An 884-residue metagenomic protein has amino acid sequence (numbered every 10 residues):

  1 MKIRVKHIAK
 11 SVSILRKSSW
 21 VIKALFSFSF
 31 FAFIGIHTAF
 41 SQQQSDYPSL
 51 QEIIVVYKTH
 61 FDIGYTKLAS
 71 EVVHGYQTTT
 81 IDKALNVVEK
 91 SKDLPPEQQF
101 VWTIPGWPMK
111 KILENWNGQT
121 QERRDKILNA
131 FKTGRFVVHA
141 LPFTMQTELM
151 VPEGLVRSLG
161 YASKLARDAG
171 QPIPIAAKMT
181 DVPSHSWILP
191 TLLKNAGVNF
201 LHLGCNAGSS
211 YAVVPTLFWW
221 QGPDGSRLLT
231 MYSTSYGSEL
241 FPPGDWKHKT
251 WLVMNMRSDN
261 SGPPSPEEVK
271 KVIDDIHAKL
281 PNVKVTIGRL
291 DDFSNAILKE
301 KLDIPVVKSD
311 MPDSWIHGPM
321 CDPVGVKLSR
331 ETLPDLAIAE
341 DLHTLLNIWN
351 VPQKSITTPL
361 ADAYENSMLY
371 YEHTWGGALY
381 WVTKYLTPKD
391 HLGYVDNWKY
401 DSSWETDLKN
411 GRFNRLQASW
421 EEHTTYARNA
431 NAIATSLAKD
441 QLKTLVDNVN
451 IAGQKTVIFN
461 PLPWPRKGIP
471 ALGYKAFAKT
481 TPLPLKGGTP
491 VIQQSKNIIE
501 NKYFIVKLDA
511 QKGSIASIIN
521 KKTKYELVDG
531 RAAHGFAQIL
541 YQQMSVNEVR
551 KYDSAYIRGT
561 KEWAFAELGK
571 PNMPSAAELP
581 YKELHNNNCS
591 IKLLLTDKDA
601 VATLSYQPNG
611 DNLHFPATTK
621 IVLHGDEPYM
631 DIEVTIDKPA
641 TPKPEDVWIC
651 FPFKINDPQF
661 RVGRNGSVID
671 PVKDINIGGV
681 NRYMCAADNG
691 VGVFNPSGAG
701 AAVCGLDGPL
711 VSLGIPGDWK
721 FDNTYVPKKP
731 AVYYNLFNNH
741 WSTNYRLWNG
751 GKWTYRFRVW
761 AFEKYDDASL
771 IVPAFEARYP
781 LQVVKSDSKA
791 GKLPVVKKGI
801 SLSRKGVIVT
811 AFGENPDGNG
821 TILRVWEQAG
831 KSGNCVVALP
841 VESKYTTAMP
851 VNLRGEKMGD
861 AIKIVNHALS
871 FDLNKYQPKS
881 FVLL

Functional and structural regions predicted by a protein language model:
K23-I36: Bacterial N-terminal signal peptides
Q42-E153, R157-S158, A166-A169, N195 (+3 more regions): N-terminal catalytic cores of secreted or lumenal carbohydrate-active enzymes
S49-I54, I63, H343-A478, V549 (+4 more regions): Histidine-centered catalytic/metal-binding microenvironments
F100-P108, K194, C205-G208, V214-F218 (+8 more regions): C-terminal domain-boundary segment and adjacent tail
T120-A140, P190-S210, W219-S226, M231: Acidic, His- and aromatic-enriched active-site or binding-groove loops in soluble protein domains that engage sugars
Q146-A166, L228, Y232-G244: Alpha-helical scaffold elements lining the catalytic groove of polysaccharide deacetylases
V156-L189, N195, P243-N255: CE4/NodB-like, metal-dependent polysaccharide N-deacetylase domain that modifies extracellular/periplasmic N-acetylated
L189-K194, G208, V214-T216, K443-L884: C-terminal (or distal) subdomains of carbohydrate-active enzymes
